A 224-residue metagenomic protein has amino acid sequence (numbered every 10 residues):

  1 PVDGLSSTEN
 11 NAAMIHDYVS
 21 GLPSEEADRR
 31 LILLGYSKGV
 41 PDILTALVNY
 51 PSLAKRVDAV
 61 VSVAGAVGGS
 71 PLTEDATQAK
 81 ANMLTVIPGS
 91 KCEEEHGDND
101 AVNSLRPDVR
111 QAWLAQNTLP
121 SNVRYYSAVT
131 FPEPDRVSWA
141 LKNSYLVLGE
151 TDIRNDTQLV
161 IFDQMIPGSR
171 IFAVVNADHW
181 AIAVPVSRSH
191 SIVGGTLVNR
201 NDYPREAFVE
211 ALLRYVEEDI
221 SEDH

Functional and structural regions predicted by a protein language model:
P1-L5, V61: Conserved alpha/beta-hydrolase
G4-I15, G39, R205: Phosphate/oxyanion-binding active-site loops and adjacent basic polyanion-contact surfaces
S6, L31-L33, D223-H224: Extracytoplasmic low-complexity repetitive segments enriched in small/polar residues
S6, V40, G69, P134 (+1 more regions): Flexible, glycine-rich phosphate/dinucleotide-binding loops and adjacent beta-alpha linkers at cofactor/substrate
S7, D42, N103-R106, V160 (+1 more regions): Helix N-terminus capping/helix-initiation residues
N10, R29, P120: Short, well-structured alpha-helical interface segments that form or flank functional binding sites
A13-A115: Serine-dependent carboxylesterase/thioesterase catalytic core of lipase-like alpha/beta-hydrolase/SGNH enzymes
P120-H224: C-terminal catalytic-base region of ester-bond hydrolases, centering on the histidine of the charge-relay
